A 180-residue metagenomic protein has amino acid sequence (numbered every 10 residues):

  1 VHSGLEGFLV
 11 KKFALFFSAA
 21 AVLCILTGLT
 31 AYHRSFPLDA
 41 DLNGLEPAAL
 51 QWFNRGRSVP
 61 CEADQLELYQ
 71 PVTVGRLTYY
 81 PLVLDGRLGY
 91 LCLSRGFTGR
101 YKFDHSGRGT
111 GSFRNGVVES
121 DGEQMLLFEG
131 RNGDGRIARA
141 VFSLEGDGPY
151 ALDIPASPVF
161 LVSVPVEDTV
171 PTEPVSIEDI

Functional and structural regions predicted by a protein language model:
H2-A14: Positively charged n-region of N-terminal signal peptides that target proteins for export
K12-H33: Hydrophobic membrane-insertion alpha-helices, especially the h-region of bacterial N-terminal signal peptides
S35-E67, G133-A138: Short, non-transmembrane alpha-helical segments in secretory-pathway proteins
P60-T98: Exposed beta-strand-loop-beta-strand "reactive/processing" segments of non-cytosolic proteins
L68, F103-H105, G135-R139, P171-P174: A broad structural signal for short, well-ordered beta-strand segments within beta-sheet-rich domains
S94-R108: Short beta-strand edge/turn micro-motifs at domain boundaries
D104-E129: Extracellular ectodomain segments of secreted/surface proteins
E123, R139-I180: Ser/Thr-rich low-complexity repeats and stalk/linker segments
